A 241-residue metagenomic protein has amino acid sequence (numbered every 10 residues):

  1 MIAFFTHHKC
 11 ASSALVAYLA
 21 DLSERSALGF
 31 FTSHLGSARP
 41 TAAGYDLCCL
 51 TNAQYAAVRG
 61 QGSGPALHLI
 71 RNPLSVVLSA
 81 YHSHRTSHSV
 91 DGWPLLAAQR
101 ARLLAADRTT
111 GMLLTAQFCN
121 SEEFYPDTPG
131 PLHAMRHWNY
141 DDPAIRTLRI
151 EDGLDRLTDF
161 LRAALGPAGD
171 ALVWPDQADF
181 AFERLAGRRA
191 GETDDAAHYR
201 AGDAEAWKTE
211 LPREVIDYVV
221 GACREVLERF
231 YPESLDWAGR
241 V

Functional and structural regions predicted by a protein language model:
M1-A106, A116-L148, E214, Y218-A222 (+1 more regions): PAPS-dependent sulfotransferase catalytic domain
L28-G44, W138-D217, G221, W237: The conserved 3'-phosphoadenosine-5'-phosphosulfate
D107-R108, A181: Intrinsic-disorder/low-complexity, polar/charged segments
G111-T115: Conserved C-terminal subdomain of P-loop nucleotide-binding cores
